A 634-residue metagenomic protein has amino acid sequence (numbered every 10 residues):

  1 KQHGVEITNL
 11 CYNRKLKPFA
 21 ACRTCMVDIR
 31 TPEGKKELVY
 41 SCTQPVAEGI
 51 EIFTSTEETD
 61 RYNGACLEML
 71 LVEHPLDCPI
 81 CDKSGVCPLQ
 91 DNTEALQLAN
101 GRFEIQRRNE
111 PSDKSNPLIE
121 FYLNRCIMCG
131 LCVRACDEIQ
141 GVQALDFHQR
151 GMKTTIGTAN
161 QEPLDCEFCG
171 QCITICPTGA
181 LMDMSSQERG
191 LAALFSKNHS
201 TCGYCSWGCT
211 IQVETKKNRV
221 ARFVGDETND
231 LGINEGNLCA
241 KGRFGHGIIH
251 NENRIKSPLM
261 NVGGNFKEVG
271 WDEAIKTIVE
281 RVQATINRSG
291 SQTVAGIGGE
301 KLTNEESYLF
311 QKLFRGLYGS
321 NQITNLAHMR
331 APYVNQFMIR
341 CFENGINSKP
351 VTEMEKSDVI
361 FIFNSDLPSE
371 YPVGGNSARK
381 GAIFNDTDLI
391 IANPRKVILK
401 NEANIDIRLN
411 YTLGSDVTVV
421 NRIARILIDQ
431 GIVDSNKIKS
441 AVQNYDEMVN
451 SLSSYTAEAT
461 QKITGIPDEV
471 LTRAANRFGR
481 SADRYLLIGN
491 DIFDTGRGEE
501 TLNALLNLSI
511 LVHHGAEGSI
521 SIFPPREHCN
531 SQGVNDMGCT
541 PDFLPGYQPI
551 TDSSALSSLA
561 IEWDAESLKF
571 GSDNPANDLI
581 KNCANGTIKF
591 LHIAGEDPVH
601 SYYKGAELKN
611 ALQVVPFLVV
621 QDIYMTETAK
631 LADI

Functional and structural regions predicted by a protein language model:
K1-R30: A basic, amphipathic helix-loop patch mediating RNA/tRNA/ribosome contacts
G4, Q140, Q149-G151, A327 (+1 more regions): Short, small-residue-rich loop/turn micro-motifs
E6, C132, D388: Residue-level detector of anion-binding/catalytic polar loops
T8, F19-T24, V39, S291-V294 (+1 more regions): A common structural microfeature
K15, T56, A159-E162, E300 (+1 more regions): Short loop or secondary-structure boundary microenvironments that flank and position key functional residues
R23-F168, I173-T201, G208, K216-R219: Fe-S ferredoxin-like electron-transfer domains and their immediately adjacent linker/connector regions across
P75, E188-I634: Catalytic alpha/large subunits of respiratory electron-transfer oxidoreductases, centered on bis-MGD molybdoenzymes
